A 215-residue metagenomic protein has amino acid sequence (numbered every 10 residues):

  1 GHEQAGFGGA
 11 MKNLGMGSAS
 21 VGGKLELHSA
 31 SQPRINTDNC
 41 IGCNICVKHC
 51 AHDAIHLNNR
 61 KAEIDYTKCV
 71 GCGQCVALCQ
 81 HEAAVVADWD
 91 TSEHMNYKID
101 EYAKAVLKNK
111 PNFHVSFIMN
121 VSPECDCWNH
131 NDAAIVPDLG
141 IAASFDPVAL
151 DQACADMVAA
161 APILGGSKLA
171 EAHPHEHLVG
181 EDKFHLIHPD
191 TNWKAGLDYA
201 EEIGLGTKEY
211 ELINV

Functional and structural regions predicted by a protein language model:
G1-V215: Extended, low-polarity segments enriched in aliphatic/aromatic residues
